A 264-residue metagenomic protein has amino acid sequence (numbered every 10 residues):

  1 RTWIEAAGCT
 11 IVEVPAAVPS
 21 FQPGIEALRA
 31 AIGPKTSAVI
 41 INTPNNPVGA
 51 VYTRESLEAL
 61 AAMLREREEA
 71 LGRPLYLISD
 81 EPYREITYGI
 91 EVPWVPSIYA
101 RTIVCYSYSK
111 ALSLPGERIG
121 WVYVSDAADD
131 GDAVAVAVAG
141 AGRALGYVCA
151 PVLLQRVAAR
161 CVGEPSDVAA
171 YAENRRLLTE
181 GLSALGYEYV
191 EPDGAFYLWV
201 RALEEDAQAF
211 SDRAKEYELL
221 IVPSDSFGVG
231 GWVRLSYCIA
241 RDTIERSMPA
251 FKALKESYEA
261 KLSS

Functional and structural regions predicted by a protein language model:
R1-S264: PLP-dependent class I/II
